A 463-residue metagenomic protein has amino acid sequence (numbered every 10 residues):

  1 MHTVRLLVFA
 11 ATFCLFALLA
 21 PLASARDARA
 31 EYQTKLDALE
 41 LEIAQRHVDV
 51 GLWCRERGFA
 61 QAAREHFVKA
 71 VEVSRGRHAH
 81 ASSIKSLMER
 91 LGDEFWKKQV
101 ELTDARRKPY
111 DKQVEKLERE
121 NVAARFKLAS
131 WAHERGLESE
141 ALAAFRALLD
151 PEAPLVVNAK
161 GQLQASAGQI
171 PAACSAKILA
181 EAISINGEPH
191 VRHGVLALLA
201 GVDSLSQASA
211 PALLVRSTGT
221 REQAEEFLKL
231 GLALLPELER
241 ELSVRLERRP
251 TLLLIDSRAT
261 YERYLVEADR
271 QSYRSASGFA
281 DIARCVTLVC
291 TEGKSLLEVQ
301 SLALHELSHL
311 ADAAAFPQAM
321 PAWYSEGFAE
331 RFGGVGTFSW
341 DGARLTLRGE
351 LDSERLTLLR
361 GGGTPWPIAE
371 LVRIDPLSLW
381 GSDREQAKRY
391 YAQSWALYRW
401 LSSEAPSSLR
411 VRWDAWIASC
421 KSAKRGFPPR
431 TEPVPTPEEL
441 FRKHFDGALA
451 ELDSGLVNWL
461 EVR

Functional and structural regions predicted by a protein language model:
V8-A20: Bacterial N-terminal signal peptides
A28-Q33, G76-A123, E140-A208: Pro/Ala/Gly-rich low-complexity, hydrophilic intrinsically disordered segments
R46-H47, R125, A129: TPR repeat positional signature
T103, V266-V286, E298, F316-R463: Acidic/His/Gly-enriched intrinsically disordered linker/tail segments that often contain short helix/coil "MoRF-like"
D203-P321, R425-E439, K443: Juxtacatalytic substrate-recognition/specificity segment
